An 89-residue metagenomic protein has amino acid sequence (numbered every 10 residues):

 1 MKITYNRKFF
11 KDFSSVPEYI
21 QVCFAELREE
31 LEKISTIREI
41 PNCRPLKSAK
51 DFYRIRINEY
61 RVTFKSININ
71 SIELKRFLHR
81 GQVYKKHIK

Functional and structural regions predicted by a protein language model:
M1-L27: Arg/Lys-rich, positively charged N-terminal/basic patches that mediate binding to nucleic acids
P17, F24, S35, R76 (+1 more regions): Short, flexible helix/strand-to-coil boundary loops that buttress conserved ligand/catalytic motifs in alpha/beta
E30-I55: A short, surface-exposed loop/turn module that caps and links secondary-structure elements
I57-Y60, K65-K89: Enriched for short, Lys/Arg-rich terminal
